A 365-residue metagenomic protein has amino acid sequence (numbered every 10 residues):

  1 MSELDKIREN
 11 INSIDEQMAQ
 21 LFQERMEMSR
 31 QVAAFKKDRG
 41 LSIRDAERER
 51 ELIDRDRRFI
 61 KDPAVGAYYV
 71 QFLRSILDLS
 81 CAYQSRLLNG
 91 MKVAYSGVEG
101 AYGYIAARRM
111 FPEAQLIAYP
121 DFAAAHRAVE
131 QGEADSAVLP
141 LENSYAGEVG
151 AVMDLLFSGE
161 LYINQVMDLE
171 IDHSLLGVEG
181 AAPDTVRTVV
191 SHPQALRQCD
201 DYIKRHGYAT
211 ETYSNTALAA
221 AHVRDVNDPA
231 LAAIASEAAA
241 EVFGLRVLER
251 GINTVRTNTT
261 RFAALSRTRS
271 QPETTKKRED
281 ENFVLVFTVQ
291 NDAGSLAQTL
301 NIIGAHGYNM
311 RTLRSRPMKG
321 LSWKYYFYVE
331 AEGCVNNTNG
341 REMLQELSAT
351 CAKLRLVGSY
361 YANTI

Functional and structural regions predicted by a protein language model:
M1-I365: Domain-level signature for soluble enzymes in the chorismate/prephenate branch of the shikimate pathway
